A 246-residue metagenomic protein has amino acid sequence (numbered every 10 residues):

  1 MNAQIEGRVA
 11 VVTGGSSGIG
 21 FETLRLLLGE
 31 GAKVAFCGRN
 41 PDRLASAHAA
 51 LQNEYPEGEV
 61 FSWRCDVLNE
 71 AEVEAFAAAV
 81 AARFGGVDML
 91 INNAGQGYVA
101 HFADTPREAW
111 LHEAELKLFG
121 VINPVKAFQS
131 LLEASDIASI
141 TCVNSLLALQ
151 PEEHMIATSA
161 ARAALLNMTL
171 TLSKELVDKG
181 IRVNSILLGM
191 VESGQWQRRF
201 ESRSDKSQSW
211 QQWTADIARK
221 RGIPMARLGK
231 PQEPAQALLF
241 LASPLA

Functional and structural regions predicted by a protein language model:
Q4, R227-A246: C-terminal substrate-recognition "lid" of short-chain dehydrogenase/reductases
V9, S16-G18: Conserved glycine-rich cofactor-binding loop
E30-S46: Conserved glycine-rich Rossmann-like NAD(P)H-binding loop of the short-chain dehydrogenase/reductase
H101-F102, A109-A114, R219: Substrate-binding pocket helix/loop in short-chain dehydrogenase/reductase
T105, P151-S159, T171, R199: Active-site loop-to-helix junction immediately N-terminal to the catalytic Tyr of the SDR YXXXK motif in Rossmann-fold
V125, A161: Active-site helix of classical SDR
S130, K174-D178: Alpha-helical segment proximal to the catalytic Tyr-Lys
